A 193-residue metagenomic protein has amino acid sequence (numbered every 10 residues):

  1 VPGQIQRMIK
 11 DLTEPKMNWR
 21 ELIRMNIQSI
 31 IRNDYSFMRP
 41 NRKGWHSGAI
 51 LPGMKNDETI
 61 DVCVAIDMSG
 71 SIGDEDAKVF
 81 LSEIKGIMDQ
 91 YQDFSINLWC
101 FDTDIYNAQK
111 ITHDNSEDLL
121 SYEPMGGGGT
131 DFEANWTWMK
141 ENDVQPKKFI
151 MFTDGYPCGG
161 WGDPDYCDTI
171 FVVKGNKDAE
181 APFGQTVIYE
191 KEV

Functional and structural regions predicted by a protein language model:
V1-M8, L12-K16, M125, A134 (+2 more regions): Metalloprotease/metallohydrolase-associated module, dominated by Zn2+-dependent proteases
G3-C63, I72-E75: Acidic, polar low-complexity linker/tail segments
W19, D76, G128-F132: Phosphate/oxyanion-binding active-site loops and adjacent basic polyanion-contact surfaces
N33, Y122-E123: Conserved P-loop NTPase mechanochemical-coupling segment
R42, P124-G129: Short, flexible loop segments at the rims of nucleotide/cofactor-binding pockets, characterized by
H46-A49, N107-K110, G160: Short, solvent-exposed polar/charged micro-motifs at secondary-structure junctions
N56-H113, E117, Y122, A134-T153 (+2 more regions): Von Willebrand factor
N97, Y156-V193: VWA/integrin I-like adhesion module and closely mimicked acidic/polar interface patches used
